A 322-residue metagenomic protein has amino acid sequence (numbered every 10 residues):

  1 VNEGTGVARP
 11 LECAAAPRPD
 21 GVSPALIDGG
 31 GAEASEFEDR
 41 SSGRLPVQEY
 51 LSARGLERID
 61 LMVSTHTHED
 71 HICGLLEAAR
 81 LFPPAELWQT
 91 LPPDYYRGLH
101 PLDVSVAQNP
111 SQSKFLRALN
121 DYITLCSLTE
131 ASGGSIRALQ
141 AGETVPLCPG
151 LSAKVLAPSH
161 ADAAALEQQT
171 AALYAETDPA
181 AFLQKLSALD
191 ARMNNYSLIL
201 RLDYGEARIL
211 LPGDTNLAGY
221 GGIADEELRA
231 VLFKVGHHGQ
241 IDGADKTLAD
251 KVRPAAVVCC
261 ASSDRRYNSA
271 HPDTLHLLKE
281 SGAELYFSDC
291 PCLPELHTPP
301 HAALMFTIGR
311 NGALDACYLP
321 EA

Functional and structural regions predicted by a protein language model:
V1-E57, M193-N216: Conserved beta-strand hairpin/beta-sheet module of binuclear metal-dependent hydrolase folds, prominently
N2, D28, H66, L87 (+7 more regions): Divalent metal-coordination and catalytic microenvironments
N2, I72-L210, E284, D289-P291 (+1 more regions): Flexible, acidic/histidine-containing loops and adjacent segments that form or flank the divalent-metal
G4-T5, E33-A34, T67-I72, D94-R97 (+5 more regions): Active-site environment of divalent metal-dependent phosphoester hydrolases
L26-S42, T170-T177, F182-K185, Q240 (+1 more regions): Acidic/histidine-rich helix-loop elements that form or flank divalent-metal/phosphate-binding sites at the catalytic
I59-D70, F233-H237: Metallo-beta-lactamase
G74-A78, G221-A224, A244-V252, P272-L277: A short acidic, amphipathic alpha-helical/loop segment
P84, R253-V258: Proline-aspartate-enriched helix->loop->beta-strand connector
